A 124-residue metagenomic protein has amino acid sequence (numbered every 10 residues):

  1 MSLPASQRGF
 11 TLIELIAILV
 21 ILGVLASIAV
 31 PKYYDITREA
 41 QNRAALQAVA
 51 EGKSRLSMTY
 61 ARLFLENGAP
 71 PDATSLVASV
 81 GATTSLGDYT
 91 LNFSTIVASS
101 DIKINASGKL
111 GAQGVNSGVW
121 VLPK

Functional and structural regions predicted by a protein language model:
M1-F10: N-terminal leader/signal peptides at the extreme start of proteins
A5, G23, R38-Q41: Flexible interhelical turns and helix-capping residues at alpha-helix boundaries within structured domains
R8, E14-A17, A45: Internal alpha-helical transmembrane segments of multi-pass membrane proteins, especially GPCRs
I13, P31, G52-S54: Residue-level micro-sites within transmembrane alpha helices that shape and flank functional polar/acidic positions
I16-K32: Alpha-helical hydrophobic helix detector
A40-N67: Membrane-proximal N-terminal amphipathic helix
M58-K124: Periplasmic/extracellular, small/polar-rich flexible segments of pilin-like filament-forming proteins
